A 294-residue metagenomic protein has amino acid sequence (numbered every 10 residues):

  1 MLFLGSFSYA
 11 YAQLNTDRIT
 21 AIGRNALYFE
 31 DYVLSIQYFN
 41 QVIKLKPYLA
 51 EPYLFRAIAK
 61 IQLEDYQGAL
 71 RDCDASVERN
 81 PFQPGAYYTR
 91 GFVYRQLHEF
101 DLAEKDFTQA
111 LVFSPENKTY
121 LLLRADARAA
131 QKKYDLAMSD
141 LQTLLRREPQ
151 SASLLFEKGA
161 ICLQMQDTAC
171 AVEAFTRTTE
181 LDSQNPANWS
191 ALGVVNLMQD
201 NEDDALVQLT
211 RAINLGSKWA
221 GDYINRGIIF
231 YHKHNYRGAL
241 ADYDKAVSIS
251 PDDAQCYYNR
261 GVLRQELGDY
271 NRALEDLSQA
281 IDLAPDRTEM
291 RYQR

Functional and structural regions predicted by a protein language model:
F3-Q293: Alpha-helical tetratricopeptide repeat
